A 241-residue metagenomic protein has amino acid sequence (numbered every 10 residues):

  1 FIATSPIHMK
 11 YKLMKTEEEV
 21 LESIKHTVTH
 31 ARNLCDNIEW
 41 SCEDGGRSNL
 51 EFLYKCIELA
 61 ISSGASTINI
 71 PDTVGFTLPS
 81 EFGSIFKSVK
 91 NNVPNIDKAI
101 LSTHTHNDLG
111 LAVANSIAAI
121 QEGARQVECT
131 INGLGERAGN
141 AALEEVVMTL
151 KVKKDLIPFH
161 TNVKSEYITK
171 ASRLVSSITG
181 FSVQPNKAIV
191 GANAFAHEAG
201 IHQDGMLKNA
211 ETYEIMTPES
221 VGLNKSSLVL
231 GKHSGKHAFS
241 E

Functional and structural regions predicted by a protein language model:
F1-L101, I117-E122: Alpha/beta enzyme core
T4-P6, D44-G46, V74, T105-G110 (+2 more regions): Acidic, glycine-rich active-site loops and adjacent beta-strand->loop/helix elements that engage anionic groups
M9-Y11, D72-T73, E128-E136, V152-V163 (+1 more regions): Short beta-alpha connecting loops at secondary-structure transitions that line or flank enzyme active sites
T16-E19, S48-C56, I85, C129-L156: Active-site loop-helix segments enriched in His/Asp/Glu that coordinate and activate a nucleophilic water at divalent
T27-L34, L59-S63, V89-N92, I96 (+4 more regions): Change "in soluble alpha/beta enzymes" to "in soluble alpha/beta proteins
I100-G110, N115, C129: Histidine-centered catalytic micro-motifs
L111-V127, L134-V152, A194-P218: Flexible glycine/proline-rich, aromatic-decorated loop/lid segments
M148, L156-S240: A mid-to-C-terminal "edge-of-domain" accessory segment
